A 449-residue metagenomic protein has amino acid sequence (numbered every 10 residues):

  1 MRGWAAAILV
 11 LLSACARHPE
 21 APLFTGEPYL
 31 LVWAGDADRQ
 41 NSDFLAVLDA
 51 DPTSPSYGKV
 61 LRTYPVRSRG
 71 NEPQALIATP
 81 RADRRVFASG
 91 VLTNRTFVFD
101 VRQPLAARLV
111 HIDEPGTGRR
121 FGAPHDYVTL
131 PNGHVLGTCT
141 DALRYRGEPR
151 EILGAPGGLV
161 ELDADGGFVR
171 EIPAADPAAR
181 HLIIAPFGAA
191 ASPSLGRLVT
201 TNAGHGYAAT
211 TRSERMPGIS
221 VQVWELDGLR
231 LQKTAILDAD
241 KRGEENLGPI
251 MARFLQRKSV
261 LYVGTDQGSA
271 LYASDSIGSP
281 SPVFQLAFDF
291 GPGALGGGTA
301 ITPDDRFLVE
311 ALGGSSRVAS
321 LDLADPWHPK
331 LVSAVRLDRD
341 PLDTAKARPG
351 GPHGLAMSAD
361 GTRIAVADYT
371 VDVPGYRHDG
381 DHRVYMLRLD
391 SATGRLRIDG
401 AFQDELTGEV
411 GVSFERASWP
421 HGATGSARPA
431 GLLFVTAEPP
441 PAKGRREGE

Functional and structural regions predicted by a protein language model:
A21, R67-T79, G116-L130, A179-G196 (+5 more regions): Beta-rich, blade/repeat-based domains predominating in secreted/periplasmic proteins but also intracellular
F24-T25, L31-R39, G137-P156, T200-G218 (+1 more regions): Short, conserved, GDST-rich strand-edge loop motifs in beta-rich repeat architectures
L48-S56, V98-A107, A164-V169, Q222-Q232 (+3 more regions): Short loop/turn segments immediately following beta-strands, especially the blade-tip and inter-blade linker loops
Y57-T129: Blade-loop segments of beta-propeller domains
V101-P193: Asp-box/WD-like beta-propeller blade repeats and closely related beta-sheet repeat scaffolds
A179-H328: Beta-propeller domains
A294-L387: Loop/turn-rich, solvent-exposed surfaces of beta-rich toroidal or solenoidal domains
S358, T362-E449: Blade-level signature of beta-propeller repeat domains, shared across WD40, Kelch, NHL, RCC1 and BNR/Asp-box propellers
